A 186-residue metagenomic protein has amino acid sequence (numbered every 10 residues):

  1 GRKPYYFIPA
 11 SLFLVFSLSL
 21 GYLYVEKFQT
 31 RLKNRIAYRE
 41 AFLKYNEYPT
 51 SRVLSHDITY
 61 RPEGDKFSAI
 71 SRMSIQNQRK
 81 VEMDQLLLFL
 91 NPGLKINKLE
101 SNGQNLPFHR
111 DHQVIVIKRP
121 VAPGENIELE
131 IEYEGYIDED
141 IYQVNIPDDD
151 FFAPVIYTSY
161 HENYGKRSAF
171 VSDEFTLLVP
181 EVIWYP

Functional and structural regions predicted by a protein language model:
G1-P186: Acidic/His-enriched low-complexity segments
